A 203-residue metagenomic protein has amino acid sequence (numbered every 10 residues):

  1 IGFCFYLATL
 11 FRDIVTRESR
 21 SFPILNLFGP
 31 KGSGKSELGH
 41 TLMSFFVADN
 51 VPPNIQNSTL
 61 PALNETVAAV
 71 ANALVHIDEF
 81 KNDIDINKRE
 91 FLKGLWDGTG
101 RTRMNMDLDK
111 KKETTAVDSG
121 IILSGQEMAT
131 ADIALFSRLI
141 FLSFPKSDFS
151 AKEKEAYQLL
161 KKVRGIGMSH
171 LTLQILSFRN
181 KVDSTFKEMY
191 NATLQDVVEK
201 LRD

Functional and structural regions predicted by a protein language model:
I1-N57: P-loop NTPase catalytic core of nucleic-acid-dependent motor ATPases
F28, E37-K88: AAA+/P-loop NTPase substrate/partner-engagement loops
P53-L63, M104-D109, D196-R202: Active-site-adjacent structural elements in folded domains
T66-V70, I84-I86, K112-V117, A131-L135: Conserved catalytic network of the ASCE P-loop NTPase/AAA+ motor domain
L74-L95, Q126-S137: Conserved AAA+/SF3 P-loop NTPase catalytic/coupling segment centered on the Walker-B
R89-K112: Conserved catalytic/switch belt of AAA+ P-loop NTPases
R103-M104, T115-Q126, F141-S143: Structural recognition of the conserved hydrophobic beta-strand(s) that form the central parallel beta-sheet of P-loop
T115-V117, I133-D203: Phosphate-sensing "switch" segment of ASCE/P-loop ATPases
